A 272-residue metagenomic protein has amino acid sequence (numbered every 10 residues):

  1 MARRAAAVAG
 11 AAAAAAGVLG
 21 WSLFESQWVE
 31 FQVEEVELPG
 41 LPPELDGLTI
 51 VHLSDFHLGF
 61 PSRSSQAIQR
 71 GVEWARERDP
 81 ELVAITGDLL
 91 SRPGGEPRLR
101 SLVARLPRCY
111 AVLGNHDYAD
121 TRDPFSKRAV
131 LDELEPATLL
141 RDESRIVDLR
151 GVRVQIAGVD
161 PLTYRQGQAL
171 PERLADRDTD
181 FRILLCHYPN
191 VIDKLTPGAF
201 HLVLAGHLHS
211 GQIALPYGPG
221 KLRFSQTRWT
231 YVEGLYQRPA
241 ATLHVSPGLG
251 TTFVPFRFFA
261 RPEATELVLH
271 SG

Functional and structural regions predicted by a protein language model:
M1, D88-L102, P189-A199: N-terminal short leaders/motifs
M1-G10: Membrane-penetrating hydrophobic segments
A13-R100: N-terminal active-site segment of His-dependent metallophosphoesterases
G40, L58-F60, D117-L202, L208 (+3 more regions): Conserved catalytic scaffold of divalent metal-dependent phosphoesterases
T49-H52, I85, A111, L184 (+1 more regions): Residue-level marker for buried hydrophobic side chains located in beta-strands that build the well-ordered beta-sheet
S62-D148: Core catalytic region of metal-dependent phosphoesterases/phosphodiesterases, especially metallo-beta-lactamase-like
S210-L215: His/Asp/Glu-enriched short active-site or ligand-binding loop at hydrolase and phosphoryl-transfer sites
P216-W229: Short, surface-exposed loop/helix-turn segments at secondary-structure junctions that function as lids/hinges flanking
